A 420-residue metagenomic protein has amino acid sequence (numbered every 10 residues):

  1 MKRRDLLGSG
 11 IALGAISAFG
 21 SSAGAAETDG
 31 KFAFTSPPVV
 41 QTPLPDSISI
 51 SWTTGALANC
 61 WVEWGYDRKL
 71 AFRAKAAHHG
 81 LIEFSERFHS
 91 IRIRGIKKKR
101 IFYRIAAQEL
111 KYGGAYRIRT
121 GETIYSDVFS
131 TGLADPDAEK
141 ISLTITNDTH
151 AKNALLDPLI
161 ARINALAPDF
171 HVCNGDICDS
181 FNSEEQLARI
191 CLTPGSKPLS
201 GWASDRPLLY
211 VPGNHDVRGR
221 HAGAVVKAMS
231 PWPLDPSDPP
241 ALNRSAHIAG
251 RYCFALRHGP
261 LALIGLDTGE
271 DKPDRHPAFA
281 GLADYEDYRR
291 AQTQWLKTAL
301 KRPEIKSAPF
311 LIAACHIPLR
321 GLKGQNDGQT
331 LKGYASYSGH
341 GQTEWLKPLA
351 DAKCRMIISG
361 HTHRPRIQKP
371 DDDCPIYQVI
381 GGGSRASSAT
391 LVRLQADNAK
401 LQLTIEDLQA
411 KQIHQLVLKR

Functional and structural regions predicted by a protein language model:
K2, L6-I145, H150, D157 (+4 more regions): Acidic, histidine-bearing metal-coordination/catalytic regions of metal-dependent phosphoesterases
W52, A167-N182, G213, I312: Active-site beta-strand/loop signature of hydrolases that rely on acidic residues for catalysis
K75-E83, G114-Y116, L143-L155, D179-N182 (+2 more regions): Acidic/histidine-rich helix-loop elements that form or flank divalent-metal/phosphate-binding sites at the catalytic
I105-T131, E185-K306, K332-S336, E344-M356 (+3 more regions): Extended active-site neighborhood of metal-dependent phosphoesterases/phosphodiesterases
D148, G175-D176, G213-N214, H316 (+1 more regions): Active-site glycine-centered loops adjacent to acidic/histidine catalytic or metal-binding residues that shape
D169, P309, R355: Short acidic/polar active-site loop segments enriched in Thr and Asp
P303-G324: Short acidic, glycine-rich surface-loop motifs adjacent to enzyme active sites
